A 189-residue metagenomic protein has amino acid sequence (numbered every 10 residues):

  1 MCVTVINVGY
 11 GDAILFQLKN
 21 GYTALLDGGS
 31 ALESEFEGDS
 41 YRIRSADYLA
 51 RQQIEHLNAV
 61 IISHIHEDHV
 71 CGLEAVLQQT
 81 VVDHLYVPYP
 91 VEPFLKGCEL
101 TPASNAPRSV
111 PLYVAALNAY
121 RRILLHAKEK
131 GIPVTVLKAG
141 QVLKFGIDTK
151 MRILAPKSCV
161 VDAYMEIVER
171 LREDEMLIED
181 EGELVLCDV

Functional and structural regions predicted by a protein language model:
M1, V76-V189: Flexible, acidic/histidine-containing loops and adjacent segments that form or flank the divalent-metal
M1-E55, D188-V189: Conserved beta-strand hairpin/beta-sheet module of binuclear metal-dependent hydrolase folds, prominently
G9, A31, H66, V91 (+1 more regions): Catalytic metal-binding/acid-base residues of hydrolase active sites
K19-N20, G38-Y41, A75-Q78, L100-P102: Short, glycine/charged-enriched secondary-structure capping and boundary segments
H56-L57, V82: Local beta-strand N-terminus motif with an aromatic residue
L57-D68: Metallo-beta-lactamase
